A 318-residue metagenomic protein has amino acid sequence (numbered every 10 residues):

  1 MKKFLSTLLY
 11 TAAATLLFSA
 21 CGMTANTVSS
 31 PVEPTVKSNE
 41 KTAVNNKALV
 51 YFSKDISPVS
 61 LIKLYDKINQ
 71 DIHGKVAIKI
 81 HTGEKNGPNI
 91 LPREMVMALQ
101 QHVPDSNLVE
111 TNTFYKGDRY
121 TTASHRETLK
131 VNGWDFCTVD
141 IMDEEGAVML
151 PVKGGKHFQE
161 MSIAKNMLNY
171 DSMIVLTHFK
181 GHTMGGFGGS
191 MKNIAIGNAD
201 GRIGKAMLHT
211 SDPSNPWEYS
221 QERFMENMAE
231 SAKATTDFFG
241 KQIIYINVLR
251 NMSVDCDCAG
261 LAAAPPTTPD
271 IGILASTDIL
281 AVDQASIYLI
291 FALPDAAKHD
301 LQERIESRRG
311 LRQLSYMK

Functional and structural regions predicted by a protein language model:
M1-L9: Bacterial N-terminal signal peptides that target proteins for export
F18-A20: C-terminal motif of bacterial Sec signal peptides marking the signal peptidase cleavage site
G22-T24: Bacterial signal peptide processing site
S29-K47: Post-signal peptide N-terminal segment of mature Sec-exported envelope proteins
K41-K318: Extended, low-polarity segments enriched in aliphatic/aromatic residues
